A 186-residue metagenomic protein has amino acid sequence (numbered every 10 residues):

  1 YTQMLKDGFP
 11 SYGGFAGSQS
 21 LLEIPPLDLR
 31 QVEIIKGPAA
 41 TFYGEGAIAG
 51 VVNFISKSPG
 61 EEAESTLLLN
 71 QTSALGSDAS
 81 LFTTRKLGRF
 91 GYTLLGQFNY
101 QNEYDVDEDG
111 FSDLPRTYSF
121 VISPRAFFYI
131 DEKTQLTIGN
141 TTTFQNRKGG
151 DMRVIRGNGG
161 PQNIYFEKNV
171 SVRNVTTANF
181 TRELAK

Functional and structural regions predicted by a protein language model:
T2, E61-S65, S77, G88-Y92 (+4 more regions): Outer-envelope beta-barrel architecture signal
T2, F9-K36: Short acidic/polar hinge/loop motifs at secondary-structure boundaries that mediate gating or recognition
S11, K57, T72-A74, N99-E103 (+1 more regions): Structural signature of outer-membrane beta-barrel domains
Q19, A47-A49, N70, G76-D78 (+2 more regions): Transmembrane beta-barrel architecture of outer-membrane proteins
P38-A39, V51, S56-R85, P115: Short strand-turn segments of transmembrane beta-barrel domains in outer membranes, especially the first one or two
S56, T84-L87, A126-F128, F180-L184: Residue-level signature of outer-membrane beta-barrel architecture
L67-Q71, L81, L94-Y100, I138-F144: Transmembrane beta-barrel strands of outer-membrane/channel proteins
Q101-V121, Y129-K186: Flexible loop and strand-edge segments within Gram-negative outer membrane beta-barrel domains
